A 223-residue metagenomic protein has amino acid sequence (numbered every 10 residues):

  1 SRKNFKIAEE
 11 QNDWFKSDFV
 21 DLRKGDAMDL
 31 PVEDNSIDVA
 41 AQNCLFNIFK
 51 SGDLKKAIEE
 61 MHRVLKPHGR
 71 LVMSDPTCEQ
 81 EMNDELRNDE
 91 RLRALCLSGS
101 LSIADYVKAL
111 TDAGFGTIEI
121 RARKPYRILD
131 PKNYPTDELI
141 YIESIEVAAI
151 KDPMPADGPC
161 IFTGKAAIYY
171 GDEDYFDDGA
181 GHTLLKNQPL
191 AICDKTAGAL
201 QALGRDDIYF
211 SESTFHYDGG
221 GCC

Functional and structural regions predicted by a protein language model:
S1-L30: Class I SAM-dependent methyltransferase SAM/SAH-binding core
M28-A40: A short acidic, Gly/Pro-enriched loop at the edge of an enzyme's catalytic core that lines a small-molecule cofactor
C44, E60-H62, L110: Class I S-adenosylmethionine-dependent transferase superfamily signal
L45-F46, P76-E81, A122-R127: Short "lid" loop at the C-terminus of a central beta-strand within the Rossmann-like core of SAM-dependent
K55-R70: A short glycine-rich, Lys/Arg-flanked "PGG" loop and its adjoining helix->strand segment in the class I
T77-L97: Short, glycine-/aromatic-enriched active-site segment of Class I SAM-dependent methyltransferases
S98-I120: Short alpha-helix
A113-P125, L129-C223: C-terminal lobe and adjacent flexible extensions of AdoMet/dcAdoMet transferase-like proteins
